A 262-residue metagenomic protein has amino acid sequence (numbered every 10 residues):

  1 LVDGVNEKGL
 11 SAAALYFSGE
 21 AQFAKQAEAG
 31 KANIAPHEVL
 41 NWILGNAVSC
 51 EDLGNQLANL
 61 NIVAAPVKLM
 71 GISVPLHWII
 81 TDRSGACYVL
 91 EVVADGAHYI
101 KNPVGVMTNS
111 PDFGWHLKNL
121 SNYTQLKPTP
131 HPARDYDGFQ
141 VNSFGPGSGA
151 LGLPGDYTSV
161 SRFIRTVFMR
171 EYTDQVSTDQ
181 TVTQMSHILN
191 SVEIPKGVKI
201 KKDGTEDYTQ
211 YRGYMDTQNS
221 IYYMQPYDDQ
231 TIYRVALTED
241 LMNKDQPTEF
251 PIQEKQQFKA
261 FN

Functional and structural regions predicted by a protein language model:
L1-K31, N59-L60, A64, P251-Q253: A contiguous strand-loop segment
S11-A14, I79-T81, V89, Y214: Structural recognition of the beta-strand scaffold that forms the well-ordered cores of secreted hydrolase catalytic
S18-E20, D95-A97, D228-I232: Short, surface-exposed beta-strand-loop junctions and turns on beta-sheet-rich folds
Q22-F23, Y88-E91, H98-N102, N109-S110 (+1 more regions): Short helix/loop capping segments that flank catalytic or ligand/cofactor-binding pockets
G30, I34-L60, F168-I194: Alpha/propeptide regions of enzymes that mature by internal proteolysis
C50, G54-E91: Aromatic- and glycine-enriched pocket-lining scaffold segments that form the walls of small-molecule binding clefts
P66, V74, R83, M107-N262: C-terminus-biased signal that marks the final domain/tail of proteins
